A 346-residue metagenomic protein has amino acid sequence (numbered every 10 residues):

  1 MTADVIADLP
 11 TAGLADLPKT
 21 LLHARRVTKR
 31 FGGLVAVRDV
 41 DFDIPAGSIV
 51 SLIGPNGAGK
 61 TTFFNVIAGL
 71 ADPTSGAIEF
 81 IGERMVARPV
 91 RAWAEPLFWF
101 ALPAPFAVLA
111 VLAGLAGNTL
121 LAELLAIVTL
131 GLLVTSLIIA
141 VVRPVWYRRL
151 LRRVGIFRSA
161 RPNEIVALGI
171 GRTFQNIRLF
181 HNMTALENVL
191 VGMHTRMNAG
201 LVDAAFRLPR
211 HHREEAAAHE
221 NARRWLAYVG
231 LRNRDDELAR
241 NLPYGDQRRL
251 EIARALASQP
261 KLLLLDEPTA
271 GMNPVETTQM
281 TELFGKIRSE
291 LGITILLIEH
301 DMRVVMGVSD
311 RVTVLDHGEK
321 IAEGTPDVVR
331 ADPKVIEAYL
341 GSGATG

Functional and structural regions predicted by a protein language model:
T2-G346: Glycine-rich phosphate-binding loops of nucleotide-dependent enzymes
